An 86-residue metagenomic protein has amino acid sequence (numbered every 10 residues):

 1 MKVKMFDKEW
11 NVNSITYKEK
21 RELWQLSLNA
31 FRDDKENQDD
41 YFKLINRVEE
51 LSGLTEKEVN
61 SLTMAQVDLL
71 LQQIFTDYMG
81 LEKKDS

Functional and structural regions predicted by a protein language model:
M1-K8: Short acidic-hydrophobic surface loop/beta-edge motif
K8-S86: Short, surface-exposed, charged amphipathic helix/loop patches that serve as local interaction elements
